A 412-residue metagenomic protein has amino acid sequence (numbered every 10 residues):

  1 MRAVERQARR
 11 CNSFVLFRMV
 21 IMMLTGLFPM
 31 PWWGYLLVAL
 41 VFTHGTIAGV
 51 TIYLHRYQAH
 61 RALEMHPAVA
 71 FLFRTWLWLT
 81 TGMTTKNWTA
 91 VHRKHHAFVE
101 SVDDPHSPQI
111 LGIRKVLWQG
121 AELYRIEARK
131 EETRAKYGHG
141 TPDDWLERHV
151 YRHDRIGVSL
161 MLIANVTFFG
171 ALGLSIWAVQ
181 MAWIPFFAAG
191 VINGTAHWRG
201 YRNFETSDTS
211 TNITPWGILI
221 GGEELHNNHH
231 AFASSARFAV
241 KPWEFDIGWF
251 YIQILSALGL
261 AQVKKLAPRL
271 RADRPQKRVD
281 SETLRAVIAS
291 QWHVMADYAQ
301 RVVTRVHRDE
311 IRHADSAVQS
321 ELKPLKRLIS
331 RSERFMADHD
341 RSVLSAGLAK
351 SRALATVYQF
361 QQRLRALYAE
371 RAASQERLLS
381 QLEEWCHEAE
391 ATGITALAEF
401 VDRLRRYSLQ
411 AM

Functional and structural regions predicted by a protein language model:
M1-V191, S235-M412: Non-catalytic, topology-defining segments of multipass membrane proteins
Y53-L54, K94, W183, T195-W198 (+2 more regions): Alpha-helical architecture
Y57-Q58, G194-F204: A cytosolic-side transmembrane-helix exit/cap motif
G138-D144, G200-L225, H229-F232: Active-site-proximal inter-transmembrane loops
